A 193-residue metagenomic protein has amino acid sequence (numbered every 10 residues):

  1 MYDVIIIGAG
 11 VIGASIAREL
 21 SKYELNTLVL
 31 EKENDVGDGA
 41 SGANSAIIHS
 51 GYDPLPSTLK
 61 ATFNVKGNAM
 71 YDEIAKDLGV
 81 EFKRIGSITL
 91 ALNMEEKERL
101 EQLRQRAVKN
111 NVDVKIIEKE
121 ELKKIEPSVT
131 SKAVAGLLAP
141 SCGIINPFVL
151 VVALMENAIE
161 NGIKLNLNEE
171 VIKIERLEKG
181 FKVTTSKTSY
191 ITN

Functional and structural regions predicted by a protein language model:
Y2-V29: N-terminal Rossmann-like FAD-binding beta1-loop-alpha1 element of flavoenzymes
S21-A43: Glycine-rich FAD pyrophosphate-binding loop
Y23-L25, N110, N161: Conserved dinucleotide-binding and phosphotransfer motif residues
E31, R84, E118-K119, L167-E169 (+1 more regions): Short loop/edge segments at beta-strand edges and connector loops that shape dinucleotide/nucleotide cofactor-binding
A43, E95, E126-V134, E175-K182: A short, glycine/Asx- and small/polar-enriched loop/turn that sits immediately N-terminal to a beta-strand
A46-I125: Dinucleotide-binding Rossmann-like beta1-alpha1 core, especially the glycine-rich loop that anchors the ADP
E81-T89, L103, I116, K123-N161: Helix-loop-beta segment of a Rossmann-like dinucleotide-binding subdomain
L137-N193: Helical element adjacent to the flavin cofactor pocket in flavoenzyme catalytic cores
